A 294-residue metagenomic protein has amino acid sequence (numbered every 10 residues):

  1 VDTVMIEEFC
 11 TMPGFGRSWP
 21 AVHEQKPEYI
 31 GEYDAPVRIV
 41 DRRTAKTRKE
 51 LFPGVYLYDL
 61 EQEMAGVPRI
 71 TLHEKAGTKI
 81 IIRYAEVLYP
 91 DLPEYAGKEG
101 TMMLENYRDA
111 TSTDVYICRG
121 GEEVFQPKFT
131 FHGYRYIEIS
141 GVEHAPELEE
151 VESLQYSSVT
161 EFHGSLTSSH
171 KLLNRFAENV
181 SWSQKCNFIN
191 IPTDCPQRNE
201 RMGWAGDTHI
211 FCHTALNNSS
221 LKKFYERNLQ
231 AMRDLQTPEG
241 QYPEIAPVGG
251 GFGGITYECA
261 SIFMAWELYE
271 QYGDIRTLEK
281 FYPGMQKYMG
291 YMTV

Functional and structural regions predicted by a protein language model:
V1-Q197, G206-D207, K223-N228, M232 (+2 more regions): Extracellular/oxidizing-compartment recognition motifs
P93-N106, S220-V294: Helix-terminus loop motifs that line ligand-binding clefts
W182, H213-T214, R227, E267: Residue-level signal for well-ordered alpha-helical scaffold segments within enzymatic catalytic domains
Q197-M202, G251-G254: A glycine-rich, coil/turn loop motif that links secondary-structure elements
M202-A205, P283: An alpha-helix initiation/capping motif
W204-I210, N217, G254-E258: An alpha-helical repeat/solenoid feature that recognizes helix-turn-helix modules
T208, C212-A215, A265, M285: Hydrophobic core/packing positions within alpha-helical solenoid repeats
